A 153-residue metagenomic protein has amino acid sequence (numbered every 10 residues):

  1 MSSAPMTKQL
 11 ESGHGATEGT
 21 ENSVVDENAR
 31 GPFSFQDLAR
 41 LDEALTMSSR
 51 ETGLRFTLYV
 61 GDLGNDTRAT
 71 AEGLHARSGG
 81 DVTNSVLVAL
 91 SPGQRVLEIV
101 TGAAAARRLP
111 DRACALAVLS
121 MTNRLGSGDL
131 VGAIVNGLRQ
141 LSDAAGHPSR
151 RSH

Functional and structural regions predicted by a protein language model:
M1-T83, G93-H153: A structural boundary signal for the start of the first folded domain, especially the loop/turn and N-capping region
L87-A89: Short glycine-aspartate micro-motif
